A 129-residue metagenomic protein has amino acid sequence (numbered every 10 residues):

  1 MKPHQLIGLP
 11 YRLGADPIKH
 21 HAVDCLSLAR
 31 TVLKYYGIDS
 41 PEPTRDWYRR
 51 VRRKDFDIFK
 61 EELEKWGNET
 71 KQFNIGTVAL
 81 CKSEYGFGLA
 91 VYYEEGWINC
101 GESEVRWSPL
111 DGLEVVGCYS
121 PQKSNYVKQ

Functional and structural regions predicted by a protein language model:
M1-E64, I75, E84, Q122 (+1 more regions): N-terminal capping segments
G67-F73: Short, surface-exposed secondary-structure edge patches
G76-T77, A90: Short acidic loop-to-beta-strand element that houses the catalytic metal-binding Asp/Glu of nuclease active sites
L80-C81: A generic structural signal for residues embedded in beta-strands
E84-Q129: Aromatic- and glycine-rich peptidoglycan recognition patches
